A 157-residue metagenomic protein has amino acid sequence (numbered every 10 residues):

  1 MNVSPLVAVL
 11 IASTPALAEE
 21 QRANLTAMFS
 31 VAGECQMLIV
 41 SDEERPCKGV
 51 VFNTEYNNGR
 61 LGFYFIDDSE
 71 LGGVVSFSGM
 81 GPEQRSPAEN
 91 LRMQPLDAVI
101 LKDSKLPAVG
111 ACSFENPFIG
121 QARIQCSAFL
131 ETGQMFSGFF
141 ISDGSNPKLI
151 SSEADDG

Functional and structural regions predicted by a protein language model:
M1-A8: Sec-dependent signal peptide recognition, specifically the positively charged N-region followed immediately by
S13-P15: N-terminal signal peptide c-region/cleavage motif recognized by signal peptidases
E19-P87: An ectodomain-focused feature that recognizes extracytoplasmic/extracellular
E55-R60, G81-E83, F118-R123, D143-N146: Short, solvent-exposed coil/turn segments at beta-strand boundaries
F63, I124-A128, L149: Short hydrophobic/aromatic-rich beta-strand segments that constitute the beta-sheet cores of beta-sandwich/beta-barrel
S78-M80, F129-G157: Edge beta-strand at a domain terminus
A88-G138: Acidic, glycine-rich flexible loop segments
